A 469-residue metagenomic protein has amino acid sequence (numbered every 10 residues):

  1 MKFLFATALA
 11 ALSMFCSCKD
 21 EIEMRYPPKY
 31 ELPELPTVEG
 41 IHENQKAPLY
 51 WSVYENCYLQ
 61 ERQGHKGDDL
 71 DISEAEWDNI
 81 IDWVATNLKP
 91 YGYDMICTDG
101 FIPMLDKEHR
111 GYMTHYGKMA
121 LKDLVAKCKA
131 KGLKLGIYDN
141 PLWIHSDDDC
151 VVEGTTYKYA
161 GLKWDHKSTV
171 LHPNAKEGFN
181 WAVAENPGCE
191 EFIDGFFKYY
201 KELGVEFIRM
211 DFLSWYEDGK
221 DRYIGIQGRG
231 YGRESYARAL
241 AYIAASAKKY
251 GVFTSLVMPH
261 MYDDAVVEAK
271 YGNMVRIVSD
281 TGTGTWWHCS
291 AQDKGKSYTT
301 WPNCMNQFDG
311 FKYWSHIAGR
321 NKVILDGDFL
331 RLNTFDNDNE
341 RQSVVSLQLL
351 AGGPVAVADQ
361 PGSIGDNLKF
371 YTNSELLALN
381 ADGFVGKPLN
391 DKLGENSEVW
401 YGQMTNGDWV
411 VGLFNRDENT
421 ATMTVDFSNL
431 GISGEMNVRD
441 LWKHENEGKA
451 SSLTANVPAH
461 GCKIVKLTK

Functional and structural regions predicted by a protein language model:
L4-L12: Sec-dependent N-terminal signal peptides
M14-S17: C-terminal motif of bacterial Sec signal peptides marking the signal peptidase cleavage site
D20-G136, P141-H145, P354-E395, Q403-W409 (+3 more regions): Conserved structural scaffold segments of CAZyme catalytic domains across common CAZy folds
E43-S52, E61-R62, L240, A244-E445 (+1 more regions): Active-site-proximal substrate-binding groove within the catalytic cores of carbohydrate-active enzymes
E61-I72, V151-L162, D218-E234: Short, flexible/disordered intra-domain loops and linkers
G92-I102, I193-R222: Active-site groove signature of glycoside hydrolases
P141-L203: Active-site-adjacent "subsite" loops/lids of carbohydrate-active enzymes
G204-I208, F212-V252, L256-H260: Extracytoplasmic, non-cytosolic globular domains
